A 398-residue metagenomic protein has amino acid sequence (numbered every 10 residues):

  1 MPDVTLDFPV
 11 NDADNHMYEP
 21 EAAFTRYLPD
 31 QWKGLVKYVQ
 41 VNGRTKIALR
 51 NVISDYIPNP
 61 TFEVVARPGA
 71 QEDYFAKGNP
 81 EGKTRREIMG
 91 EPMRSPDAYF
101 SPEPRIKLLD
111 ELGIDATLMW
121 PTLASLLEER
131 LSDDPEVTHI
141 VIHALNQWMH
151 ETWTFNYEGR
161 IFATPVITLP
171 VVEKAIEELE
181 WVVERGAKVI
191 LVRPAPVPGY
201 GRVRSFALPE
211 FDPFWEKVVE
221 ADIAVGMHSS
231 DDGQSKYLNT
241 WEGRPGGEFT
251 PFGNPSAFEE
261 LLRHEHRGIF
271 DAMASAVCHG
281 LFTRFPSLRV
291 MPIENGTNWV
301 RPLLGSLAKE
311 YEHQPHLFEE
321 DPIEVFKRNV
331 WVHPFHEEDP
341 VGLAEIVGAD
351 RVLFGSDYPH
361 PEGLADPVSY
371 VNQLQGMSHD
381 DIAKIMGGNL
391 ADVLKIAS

Functional and structural regions predicted by a protein language model:
P2-N11, P20-P96, F100-A116, Q147-F155 (+8 more regions): Mid-to-C-terminal alpha-helical segments outside catalytic/metal-binding sites
D3, I140, W153-T154, G159-F162 (+5 more regions): Catalytic pocket-lining loop regions of alpha/beta-barrel enzymes, especially the amidohydrolase/enolase/GH5 lineages
N11-Y18, G226-S229: Histidine-centered catalytic micro-motifs
Y18-E21, R26, T117-M119, S125-L131 (+6 more regions): Short catalytic/ligand-binding loop motif for oxyanion handling, primarily in non-cytosolic enzymes, centered on
P80-R94, L126-S132, G253-L262: Short glycine/proline-rich turn/loop motifs
I88-D97, K107-L131, R160-I167, K188-A195: Divalent metal-dependent hydrolysis catalytic cores, especially in the metallo-beta-lactamase
S132-E136, S369-V371: Short glycine-enriched, charge-decorated loop/helix-capping segments at active-site entrances that position
E136-T152: Active-site-proximal gating segment of KS-fold condensing enzymes and close homologs
